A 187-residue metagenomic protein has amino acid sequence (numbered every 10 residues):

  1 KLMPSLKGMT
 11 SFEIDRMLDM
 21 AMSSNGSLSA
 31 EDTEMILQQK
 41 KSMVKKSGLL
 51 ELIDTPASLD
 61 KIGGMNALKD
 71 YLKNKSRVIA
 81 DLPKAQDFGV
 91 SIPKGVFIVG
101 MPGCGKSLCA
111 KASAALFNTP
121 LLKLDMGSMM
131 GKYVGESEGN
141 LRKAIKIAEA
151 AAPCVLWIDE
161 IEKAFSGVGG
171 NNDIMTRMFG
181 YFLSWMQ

Functional and structural regions predicted by a protein language model:
K1-K41: Conserved AAA+ ATPase small/helical "lid" subdomain
K1-S5, L18, L52-A57, A164-S166: Short conserved motifs of the RecA-like P-loop NTPase core
M9, L28, D54-A57, G63 (+1 more regions): Short coil/turn linker and secondary-structure boundary residues
G26-S29, K41-K45, D70-Y71, L82-K84: Proline-centered turn/helix-capping motifs that create local helix->coil transitions or kinks
L37-L59: Conserved alpha/beta core segments of nucleic-acid transaction machinery
L59-Q187: Walker A/P-loop NTP-binding motif of AAA+ ATPase domains
